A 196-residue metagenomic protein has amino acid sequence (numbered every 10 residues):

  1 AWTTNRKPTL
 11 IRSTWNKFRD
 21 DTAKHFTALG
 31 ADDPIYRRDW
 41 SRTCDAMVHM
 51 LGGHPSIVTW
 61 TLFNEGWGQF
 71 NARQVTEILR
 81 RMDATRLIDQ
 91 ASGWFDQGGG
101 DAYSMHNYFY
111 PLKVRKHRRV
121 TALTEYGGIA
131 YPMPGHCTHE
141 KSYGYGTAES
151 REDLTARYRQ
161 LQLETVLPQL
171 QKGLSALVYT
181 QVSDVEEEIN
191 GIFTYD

Functional and structural regions predicted by a protein language model:
A1-D196: Substrate-binding/catalytic cleft of secreted carbohydrate-active enzymes, primarily glycoside hydrolases
